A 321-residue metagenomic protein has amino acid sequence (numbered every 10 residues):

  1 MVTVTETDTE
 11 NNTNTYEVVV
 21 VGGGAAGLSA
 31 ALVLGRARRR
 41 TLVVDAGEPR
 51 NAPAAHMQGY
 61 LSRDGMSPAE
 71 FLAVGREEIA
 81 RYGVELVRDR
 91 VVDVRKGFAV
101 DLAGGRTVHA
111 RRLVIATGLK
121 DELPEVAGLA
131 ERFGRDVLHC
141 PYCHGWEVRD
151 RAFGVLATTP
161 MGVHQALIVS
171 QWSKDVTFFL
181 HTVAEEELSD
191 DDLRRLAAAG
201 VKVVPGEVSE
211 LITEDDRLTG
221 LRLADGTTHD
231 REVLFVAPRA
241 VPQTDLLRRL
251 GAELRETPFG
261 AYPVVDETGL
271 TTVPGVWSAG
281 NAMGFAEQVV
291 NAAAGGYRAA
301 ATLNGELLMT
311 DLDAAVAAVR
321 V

Functional and structural regions predicted by a protein language model:
M1-Y16, A73, Y82: Extreme N-terminal leader/targeting segments of oxidoreductases
T3, Y16-E70, A152, M161-E186: Beta1-alpha1 glycine-rich phosphate/pyrophosphate-binding loop at the start of Rossmann-like nucleotide-binding domains
T5, E131-E147, A240-V290, R298: FAD-site-proximal beta/loop scaffold in flavoenzymes
G24-A25, D121, P160-M161, M283-G284: Residue-level detector of alpha-helix initiation sites
A31-L32, Q165-A166, A279-V321: A conserved FAD-binding loop/helix module that cradles the flavin
R36, R40, A46-E48, A55-Y82 (+2 more regions): N-terminal glycine-rich dinucleotide-binding loop that anchors FAD/FMN and/or NAD(P) in oxidoreductases
A73, I79-L102, T107-A110, S173-A261 (+1 more regions): A Rossmann-like FAD-binding core segment of flavoenzymes
K120-L167: Glycine-rich dinucleotide-binding loop and its adjacent helix/turn
